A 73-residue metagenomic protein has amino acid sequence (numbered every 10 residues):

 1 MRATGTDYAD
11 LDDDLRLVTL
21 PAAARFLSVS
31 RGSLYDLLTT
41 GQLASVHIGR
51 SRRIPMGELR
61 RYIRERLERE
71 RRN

Functional and structural regions predicted by a protein language model:
R2-A3, L59-N73: A short, Lys/Arg-enriched interface patch at domain edges and termini
T4-S33, E65: Polyanion-binding surface elements
D10-L17, T39, R50, N73: Low-complexity, compositionally biased segments
L20, R53-I54: Short amphipathic alpha-helical segments
L27-R52: Major-groove DNA-recognition helix of helix-turn-helix-type DNA-binding domains
S45-V46, M56-R60: Charge-rich, low-complexity amphipathic helices in intrinsically disordered tails/linkers adjacent to domains
